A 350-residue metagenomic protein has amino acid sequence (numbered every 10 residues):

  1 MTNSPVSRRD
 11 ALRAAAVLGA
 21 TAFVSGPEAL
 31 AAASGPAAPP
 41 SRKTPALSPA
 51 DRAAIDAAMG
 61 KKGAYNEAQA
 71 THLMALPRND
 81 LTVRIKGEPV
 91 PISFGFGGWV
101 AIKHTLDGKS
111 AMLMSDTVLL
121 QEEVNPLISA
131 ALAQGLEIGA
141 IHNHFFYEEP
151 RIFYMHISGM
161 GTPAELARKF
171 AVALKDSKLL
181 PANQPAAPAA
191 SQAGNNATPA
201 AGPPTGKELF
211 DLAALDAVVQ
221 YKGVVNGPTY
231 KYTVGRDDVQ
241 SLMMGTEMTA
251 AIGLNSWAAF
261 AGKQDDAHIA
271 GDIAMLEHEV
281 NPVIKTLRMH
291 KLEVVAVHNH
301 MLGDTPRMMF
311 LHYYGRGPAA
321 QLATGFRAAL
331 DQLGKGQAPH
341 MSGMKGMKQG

Functional and structural regions predicted by a protein language model:
T2-G19: N-terminal secretory signal peptides and thylakoid transit peptides that target proteins across membranes
G26-A54: C-terminal segment of N-terminal export signals and the immediately downstream linker at the start of the mature
P39-R42, M112-V118, M155-M160, P199-G202 (+2 more regions): Second-shell loop/turn segments in exported
S48-L76: Mature N-terminal segment immediately following signal peptide/propeptide cleavage in secreted/periplasmic
I85-A101, D238-G262: Intrinsic, low-complexity N-terminal interaction/targeting segments
P91-S93, Q121-H142, F146, E277-H300: Extended intrinsically disordered, low-complexity coil regions enriched in Ser, Thr, Gly, Ala and often Pro
G98-M112, T117-L127, S256-H268, M275-E279 (+1 more regions): Mid-length scaffold segments of soluble, non-membrane domains
Q121-L127, A133-I138, E149-A197, A201 (+2 more regions): Hydrophobic, ordered structural segments
